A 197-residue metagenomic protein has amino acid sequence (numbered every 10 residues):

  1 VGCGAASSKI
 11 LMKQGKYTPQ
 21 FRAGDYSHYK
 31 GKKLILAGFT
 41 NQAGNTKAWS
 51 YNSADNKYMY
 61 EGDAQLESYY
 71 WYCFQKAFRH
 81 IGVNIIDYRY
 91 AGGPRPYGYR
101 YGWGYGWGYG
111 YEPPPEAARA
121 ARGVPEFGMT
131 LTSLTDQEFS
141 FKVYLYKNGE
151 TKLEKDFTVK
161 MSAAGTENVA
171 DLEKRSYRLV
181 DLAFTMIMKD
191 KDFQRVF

Functional and structural regions predicted by a protein language model:
C3-H80, D192-F197: A structural "domain/chain start" motif
A6-G15, Y88-D156: Surface-exposed short loop/turn segments
A37-F39, T130, K160-A164: A structural detector for beta-sheet-dominated domains
A43, T135, M161-A163: Feature marks short, surface-exposed loop/turn motifs that line or immediately flank catalytic pockets and channel
D55-Y60, Y146-V196: Short secondary-structure boundary motifs at beta->alpha junctions and helix caps
E67, W71, Q75, V143 (+1 more regions): Extracytoplasmic/secreted envelope proteins and their assembly/folding machinery, especially bacterial periplasmic
V83-A91, Q194-F197: Surface-exposed patches in mature extracellular/periplasmic domains of secreted proteins
